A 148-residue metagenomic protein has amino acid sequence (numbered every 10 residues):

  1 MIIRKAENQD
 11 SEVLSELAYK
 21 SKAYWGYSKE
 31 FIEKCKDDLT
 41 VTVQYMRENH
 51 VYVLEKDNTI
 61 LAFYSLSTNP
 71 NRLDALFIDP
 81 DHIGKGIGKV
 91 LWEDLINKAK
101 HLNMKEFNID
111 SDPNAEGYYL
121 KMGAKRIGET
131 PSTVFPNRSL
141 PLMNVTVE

Functional and structural regions predicted by a protein language model:
M1-Q9, E148: Conserved N-terminal entry element of GNAT/NAT acetyltransferase domains
N8-S11, S15-A75, D79-D81, W92 (+1 more regions): Acetyl-CoA-dependent GNAT
D79-K85, P113: Active-site acidic-Proline motif in GNAT/NAT acetyltransferases
L91, A115-Y118: Conserved short alpha-helix immediately C-terminal to the canonical SAM/SAH-binding motif I of Rossmann-like
A99-D112: Conserved GNAT acetyl-CoA-binding A-motif
N108-D110, L120, K125-L142: Conserved catalytic-core motifs of GNAT/GCN5-like acyltransferases
